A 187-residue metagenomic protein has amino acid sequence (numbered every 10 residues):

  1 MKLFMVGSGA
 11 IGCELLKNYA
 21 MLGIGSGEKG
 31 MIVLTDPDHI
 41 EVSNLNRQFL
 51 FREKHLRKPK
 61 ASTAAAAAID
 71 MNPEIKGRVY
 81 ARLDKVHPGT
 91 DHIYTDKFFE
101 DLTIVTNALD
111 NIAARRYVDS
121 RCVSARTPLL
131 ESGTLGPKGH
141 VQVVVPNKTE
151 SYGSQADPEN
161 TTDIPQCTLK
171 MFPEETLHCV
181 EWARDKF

Functional and structural regions predicted by a protein language model:
M1-F187: Adenine nucleotide-associated cytosolic modules
